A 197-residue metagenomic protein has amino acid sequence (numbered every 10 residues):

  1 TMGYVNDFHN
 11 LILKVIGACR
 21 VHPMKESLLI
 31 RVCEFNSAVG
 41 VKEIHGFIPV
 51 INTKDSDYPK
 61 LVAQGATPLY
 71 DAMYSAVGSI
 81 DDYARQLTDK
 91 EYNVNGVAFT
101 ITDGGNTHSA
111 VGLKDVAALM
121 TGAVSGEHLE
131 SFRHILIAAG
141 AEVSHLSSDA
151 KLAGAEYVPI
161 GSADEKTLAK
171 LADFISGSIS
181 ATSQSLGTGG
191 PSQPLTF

Functional and structural regions predicted by a protein language model:
T1-H45, A98, I137-A139: Von Willebrand factor
T1-H9, G65-S75, V111-G112, D164: Phosphate/oxyanion-binding active-site loops and adjacent basic polyanion-contact surfaces
A18-K25, D81-E91, T121-L129: Alpha-helix termini
S27-P59, S144-L152: Short beta-strand-loop
S56-V94, R133-H145, K166-K170: Von Willebrand factor
A76, V94-A110: DG-centered beta-turn motif at the end of beta-strands
G104-K151: VWA/integrin I-like adhesion module and closely mimicked acidic/polar interface patches used
L136-F197: Von Willebrand factor A/integrin I-like adhesion domains
